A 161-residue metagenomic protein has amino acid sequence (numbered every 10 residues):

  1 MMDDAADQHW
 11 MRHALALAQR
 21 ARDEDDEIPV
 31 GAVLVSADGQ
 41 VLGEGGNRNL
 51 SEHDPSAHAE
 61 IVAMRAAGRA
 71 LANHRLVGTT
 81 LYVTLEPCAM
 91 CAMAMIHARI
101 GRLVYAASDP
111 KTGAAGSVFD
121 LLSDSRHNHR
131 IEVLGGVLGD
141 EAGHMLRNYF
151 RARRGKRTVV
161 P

Functional and structural regions predicted by a protein language model:
M1-A21, M90-P161: Zinc-dependent deaminase
D23-D26: Short loop/turn motifs at secondary-structure junctions and domain boundaries
V30-G39: Short beta-strand scaffold segments in enzyme catalytic cores
S51-V62, A66: A short, polar/charged loop-to-alpha-helix boundary motif
N73-L85: Immediate flanking context of iron-sulfur cluster ligation sites
